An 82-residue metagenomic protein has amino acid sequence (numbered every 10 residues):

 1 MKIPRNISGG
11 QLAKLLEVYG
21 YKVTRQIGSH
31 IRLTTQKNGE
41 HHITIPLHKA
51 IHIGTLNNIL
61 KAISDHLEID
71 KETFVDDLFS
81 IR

Functional and structural regions predicted by a protein language model:
M1-I27: N-terminal first-folded block
K2, P46, S64: Short, flexible active-site loop motifs that bind/organize anionic cofactors or intermediates
G9, A13, S29, G54-T55 (+1 more regions): Small-side-chain structural scaffolding
V23-N57: A short, structured beta-strand/loop element
H52-R82: C-terminal structural segments of small proteins and small subunits
